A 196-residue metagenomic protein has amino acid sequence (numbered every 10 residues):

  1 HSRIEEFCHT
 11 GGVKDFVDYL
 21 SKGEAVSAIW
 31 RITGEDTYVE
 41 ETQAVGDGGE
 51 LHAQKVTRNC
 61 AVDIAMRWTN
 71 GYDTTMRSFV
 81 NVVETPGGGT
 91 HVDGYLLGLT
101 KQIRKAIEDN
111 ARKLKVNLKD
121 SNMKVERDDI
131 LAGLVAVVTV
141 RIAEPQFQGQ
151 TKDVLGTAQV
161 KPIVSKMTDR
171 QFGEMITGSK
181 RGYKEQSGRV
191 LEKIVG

Functional and structural regions predicted by a protein language model:
H1-G196: GHKL-family ATPase ATP-binding module
